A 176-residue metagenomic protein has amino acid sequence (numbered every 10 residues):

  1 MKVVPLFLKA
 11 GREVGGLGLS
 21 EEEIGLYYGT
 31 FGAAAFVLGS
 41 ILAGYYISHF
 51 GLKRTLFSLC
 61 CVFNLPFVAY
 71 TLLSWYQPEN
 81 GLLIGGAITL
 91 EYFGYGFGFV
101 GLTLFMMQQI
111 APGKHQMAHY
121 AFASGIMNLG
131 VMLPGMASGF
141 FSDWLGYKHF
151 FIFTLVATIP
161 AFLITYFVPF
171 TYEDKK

Functional and structural regions predicted by a protein language model:
K2-G25: Short amphipathic helix-loop junctions that connect adjacent transmembrane helices in Major Facilitator Superfamily/SLC
E21-E22, G113-A123: Loop-to-transmembrane helix entry/capping segments in MFS-fold secondary transporters and related SLC/MFSD carriers
L26-A34, C61, T89, A121-L129: Transmembrane alpha-helical cores of Major Facilitator Superfamily
L38-F57, S142-D143: Helix-to-loop junctions at the C-terminal end of transmembrane segments in multipass secondary transporters
C61-E79: C-terminal ends and interior cores of transmembrane alpha-helices in multi-pass membrane transporters/permeases
I84-G96, L104: Helical-face signature of the major facilitator-like transporter fold
F97-P112: Intracellular juxtamembrane helix-capping segments at the cytosolic ends of symmetry-related transmembrane helices
Y147, I152-K176: Multi-pass alpha-helical transporter architecture, strongest for 12-TM Major Facilitator/SLC carriers used
